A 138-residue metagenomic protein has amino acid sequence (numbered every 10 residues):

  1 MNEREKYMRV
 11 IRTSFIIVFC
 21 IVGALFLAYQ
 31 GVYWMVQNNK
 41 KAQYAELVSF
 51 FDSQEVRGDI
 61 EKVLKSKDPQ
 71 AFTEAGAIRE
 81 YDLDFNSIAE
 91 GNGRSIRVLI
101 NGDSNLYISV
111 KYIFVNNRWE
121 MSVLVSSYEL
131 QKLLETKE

Functional and structural regions predicted by a protein language model:
M1-V10: N-terminal Lys/Arg-rich, disordered targeting/topogenic segments
I11-Q70: N-terminal trafficking/processing presequences and adjacent post-cleavage segments of proteins routed to secretion
G23, K62, Y81-L83, S122 (+1 more regions): Intrinsic-disorder/low-complexity peptide segments enriched for small residues
K65-Y81: A detector of mature, structured extracytoplasmic domains
G76-I113: Exposed beta-strand-loop-beta-strand "reactive/processing" segments of non-cytosolic proteins
N105-E129: A short, surface-exposed beta-strand/turn
Q131-L133: Membrane-embedded alpha-helical bundles of multi-pass transporters/translocases, especially carrier/permease families
K137-E138: Short, solvent-exposed mixed-charge patches
